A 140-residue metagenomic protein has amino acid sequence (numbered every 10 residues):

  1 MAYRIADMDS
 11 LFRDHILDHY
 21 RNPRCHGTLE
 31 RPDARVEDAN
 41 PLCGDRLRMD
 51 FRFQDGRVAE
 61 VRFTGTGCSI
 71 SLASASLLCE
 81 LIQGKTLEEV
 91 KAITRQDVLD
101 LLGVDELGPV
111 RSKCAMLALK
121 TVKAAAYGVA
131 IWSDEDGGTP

Functional and structural regions predicted by a protein language model:
A2-E30, V36, A59, K85-P140: C-terminal binding/interaction regions
A6, E37, T64-C68: Short, surface-exposed loop/turn motifs that are enriched in glycine and acidic residues and include a nearby proline
D9, R13, N40-L42, S71: Hydrophobic alpha-helical segments and helix-packing faces
N40, D45-D55: Short beta-strand elements
C43, G65-A73, C114: Short, thiol/selenol-centered motifs that function as redox-active sites or metal-ligating centers
R57-G65: Immediate flanking context of iron-sulfur cluster ligation sites
S74-K85: Alpha-helical support elements that line or immediately flank enzyme active sites and cofactor-binding pockets
